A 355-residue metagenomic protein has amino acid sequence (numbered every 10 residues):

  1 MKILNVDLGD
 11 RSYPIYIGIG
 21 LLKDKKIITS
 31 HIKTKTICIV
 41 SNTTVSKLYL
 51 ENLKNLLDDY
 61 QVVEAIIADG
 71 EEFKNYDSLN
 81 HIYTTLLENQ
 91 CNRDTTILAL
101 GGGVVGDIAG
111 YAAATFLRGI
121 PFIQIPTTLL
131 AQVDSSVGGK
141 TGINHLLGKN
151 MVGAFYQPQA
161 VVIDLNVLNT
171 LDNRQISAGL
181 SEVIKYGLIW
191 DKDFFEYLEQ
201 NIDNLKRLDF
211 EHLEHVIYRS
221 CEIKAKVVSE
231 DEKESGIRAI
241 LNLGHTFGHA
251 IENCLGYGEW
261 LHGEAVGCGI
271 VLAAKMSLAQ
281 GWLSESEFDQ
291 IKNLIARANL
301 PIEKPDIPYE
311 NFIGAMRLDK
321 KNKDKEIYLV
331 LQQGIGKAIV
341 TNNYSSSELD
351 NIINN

Functional and structural regions predicted by a protein language model:
M1-T95: ATP/NTP phosphate-donor binding region
K2, W282-N355: C-terminal charged capping/lid subdomain of soluble metabolic enzymes
Y16, Y111-N204: A glycine/threonine-rich phosphate-anchoring loop and its flanking beta-alpha core in nucleotide/phosphate-binding
G18, I39, N75, P126 (+4 more regions): Residue-level signal for inorganic ion chemistry
D69, L100-G102, L243-G244: Glycine-rich beta-strand-to-loop/alpha-helix junction loops that act as flexible
V104-Y111, Q132, H249-A250: Short glycine/serine/threonine-rich phosphate/pyrophosphate-binding segments that cradle anionic phosphate groups
I108-G119, C254-L255, K275: Alpha-helix C-terminal capping segments
E196, N201-E310: Active-site segments that bind and position negatively charged phosphate/pyrophosphate groups
